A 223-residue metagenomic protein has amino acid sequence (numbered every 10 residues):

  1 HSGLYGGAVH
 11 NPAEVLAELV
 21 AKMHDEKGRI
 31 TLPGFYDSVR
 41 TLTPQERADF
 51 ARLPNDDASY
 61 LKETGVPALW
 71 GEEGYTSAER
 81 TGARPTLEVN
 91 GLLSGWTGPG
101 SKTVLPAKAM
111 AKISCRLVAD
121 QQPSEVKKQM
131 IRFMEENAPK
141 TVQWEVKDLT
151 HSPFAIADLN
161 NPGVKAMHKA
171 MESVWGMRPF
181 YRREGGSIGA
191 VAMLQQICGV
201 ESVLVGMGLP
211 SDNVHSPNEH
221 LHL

Functional and structural regions predicted by a protein language model:
H1-H10: Histidine/acidic-residue-rich, glycine-tolerant segments that coordinate divalent metal ions
A13: Glycine-rich phosphate-binding loop plus the immediately following alpha-helix
L16: Non-catalytic, usually N-terminal nucleic-acid engagement modules in DNA/RNA processing proteins
L19-K27, V174: Change "in soluble alpha/beta enzymes" to "in soluble alpha/beta proteins
V20, M130, M134: Hydrophobic "lid"/C-terminal helical patch of Rossmann-like NAD(P)-dependent dehydrogenase/epimerase domains
T31-K108, R116-Q129, N137, T141-L223: An extended, acidic, His-containing surface patch that forms the Zn2+-binding/catalytic region of metallohydrolases
I113: Active-site helix-to-loop segments that bind/position phosphate- or nucleotide-bearing substrates and donors across
